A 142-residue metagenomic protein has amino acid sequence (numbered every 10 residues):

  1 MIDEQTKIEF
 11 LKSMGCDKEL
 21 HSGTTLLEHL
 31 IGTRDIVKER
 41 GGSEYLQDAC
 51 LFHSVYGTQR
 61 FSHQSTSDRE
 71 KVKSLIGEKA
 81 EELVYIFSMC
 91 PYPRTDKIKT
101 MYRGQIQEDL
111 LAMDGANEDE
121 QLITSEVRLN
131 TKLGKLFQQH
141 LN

Functional and structural regions predicted by a protein language model:
M1-N142: Metal-dependent phosphohydrolase cores
